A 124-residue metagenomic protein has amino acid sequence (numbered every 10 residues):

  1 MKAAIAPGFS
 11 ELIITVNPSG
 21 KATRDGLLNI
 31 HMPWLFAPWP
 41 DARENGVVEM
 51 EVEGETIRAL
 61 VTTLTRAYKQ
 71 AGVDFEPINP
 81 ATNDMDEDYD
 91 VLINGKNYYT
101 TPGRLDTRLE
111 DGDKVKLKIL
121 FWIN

Functional and structural regions predicted by a protein language model:
M1-N124: Ubiquitin-like/PB1-type beta-grasp interaction modules and other compact soluble beta-rich domains
